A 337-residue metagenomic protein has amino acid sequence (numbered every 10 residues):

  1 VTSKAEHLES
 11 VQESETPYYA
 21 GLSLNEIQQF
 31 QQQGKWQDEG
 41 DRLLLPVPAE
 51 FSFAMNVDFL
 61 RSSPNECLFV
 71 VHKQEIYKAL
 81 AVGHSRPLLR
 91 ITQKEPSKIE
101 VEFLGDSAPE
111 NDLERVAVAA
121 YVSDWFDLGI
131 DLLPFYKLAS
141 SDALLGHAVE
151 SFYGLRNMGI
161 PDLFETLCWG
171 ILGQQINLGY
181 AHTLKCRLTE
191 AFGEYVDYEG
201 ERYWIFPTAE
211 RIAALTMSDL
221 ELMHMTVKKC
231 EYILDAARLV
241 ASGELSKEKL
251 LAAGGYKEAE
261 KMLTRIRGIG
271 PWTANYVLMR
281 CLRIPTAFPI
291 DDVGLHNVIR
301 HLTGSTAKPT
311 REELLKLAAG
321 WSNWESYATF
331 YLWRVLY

Functional and structural regions predicted by a protein language model:
V1-Y337: HhH-family (HhH-GPD) DNA N-glycosylase catalytic core used in base-excision repair
